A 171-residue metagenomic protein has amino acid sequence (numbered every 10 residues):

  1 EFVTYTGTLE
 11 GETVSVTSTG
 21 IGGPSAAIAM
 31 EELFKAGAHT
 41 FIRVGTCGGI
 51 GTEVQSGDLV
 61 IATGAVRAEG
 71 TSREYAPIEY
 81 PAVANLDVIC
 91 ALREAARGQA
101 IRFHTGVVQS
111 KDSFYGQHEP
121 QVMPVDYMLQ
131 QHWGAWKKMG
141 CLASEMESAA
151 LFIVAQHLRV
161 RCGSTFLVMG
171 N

Functional and structural regions predicted by a protein language model:
E1-A91: Metabolite-binding pocket within alpha/beta catalytic cores that recognizes anionic/polar moieties
P24-A27, M146-L151: Short glycine/serine/threonine-rich phosphate/pyrophosphate-binding segments that cradle anionic phosphate groups
H39-T40, L142, R161: Short acidic/polar active-site loop segments enriched in Thr and Asp
R43, A62, H104-K111, E145: Short, conserved beta-strand edge motifs with alternating hydrophobic and charged residues
A82-G140: Active-site rim beta-loop-alpha module in soluble metabolic enzymes
A149-N171: Zn-dependent metallopeptidase/amidohydrolase metal-coordination segment
